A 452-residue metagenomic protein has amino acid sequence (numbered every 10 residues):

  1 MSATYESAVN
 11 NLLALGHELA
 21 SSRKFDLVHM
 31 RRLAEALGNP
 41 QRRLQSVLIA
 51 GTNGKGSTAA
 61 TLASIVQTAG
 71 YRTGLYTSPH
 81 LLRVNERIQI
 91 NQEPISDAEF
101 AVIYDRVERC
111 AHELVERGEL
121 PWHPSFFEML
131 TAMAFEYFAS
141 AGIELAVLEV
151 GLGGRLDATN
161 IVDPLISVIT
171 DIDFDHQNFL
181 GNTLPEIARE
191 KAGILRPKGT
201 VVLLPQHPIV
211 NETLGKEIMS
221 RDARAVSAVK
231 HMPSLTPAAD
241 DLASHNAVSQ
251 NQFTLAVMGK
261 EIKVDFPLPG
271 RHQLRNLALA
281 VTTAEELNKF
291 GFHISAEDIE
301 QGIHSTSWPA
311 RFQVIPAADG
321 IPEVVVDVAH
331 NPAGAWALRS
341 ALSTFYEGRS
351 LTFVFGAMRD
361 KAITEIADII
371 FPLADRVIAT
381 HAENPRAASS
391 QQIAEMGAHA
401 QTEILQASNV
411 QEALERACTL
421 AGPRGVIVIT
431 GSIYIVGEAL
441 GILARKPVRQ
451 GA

Functional and structural regions predicted by a protein language model:
M1-S21: Charged, amphipathic alpha-helical linker segments immediately N-terminal to NTP-binding catalytic cores
S22-L27, R32-R43, T68-V162, N178-L180 (+2 more regions): ATP-dependent carboxylate-amine ligase catalytic core
I49, S57-G74: A conserved segment at the C-terminal end of the G1
Y76-T77, L204-P205, E217-H245, F266-R271 (+6 more regions): Beta-strand->loop->alpha-helix junctions that form or flank phosphate-binding loops in nucleotide-handling enzymes
L114-G118, G142-E149, P164-G259, K263 (+2 more regions): Acidic, Mg2+-coordinating active-site environments of NTP-dependent enzymes
L145-V150, D157-V168, I172-H176, E186 (+1 more regions): Nucleotide phosphate-binding/pyrophosphate-handling subdomain across enzymes that bind or process nucleotide phosphates
H207-E217, D222-V226, E323-V326, P332 (+1 more regions): C-terminal helical cap/extension that packs against the catalytic core of soluble nucleotide-cofactor enzymes
S432: Active-site-proximal loop/hinge segments that shape catalytic or ion-binding/gating pockets
